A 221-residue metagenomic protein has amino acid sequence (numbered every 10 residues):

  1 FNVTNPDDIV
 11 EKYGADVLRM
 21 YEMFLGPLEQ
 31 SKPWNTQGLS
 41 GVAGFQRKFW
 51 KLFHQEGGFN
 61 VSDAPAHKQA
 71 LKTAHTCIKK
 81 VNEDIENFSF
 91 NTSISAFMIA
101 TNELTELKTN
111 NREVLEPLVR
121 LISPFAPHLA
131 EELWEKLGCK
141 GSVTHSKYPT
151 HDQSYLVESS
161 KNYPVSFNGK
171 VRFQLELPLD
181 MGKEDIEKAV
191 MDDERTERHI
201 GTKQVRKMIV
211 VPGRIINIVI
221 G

Functional and structural regions predicted by a protein language model:
F1, E176-P178, I220: Short clusters of small/polar residues that mark proteolytic maturation junctions
F1-T4, Y13, M181: Short coil/turn linker and secondary-structure boundary residues
N2-V3, L156-E158, I200-T202: Short solvent-exposed loop/turn micro-motifs enriched in small/polar/acidic residues
P6-E176, I209-I215: Helix-rich, typically C-terminal accessory recognition domains appended to large enzymatic cores
D180-I200: A short, contiguous, amphipathic alpha-helix enriched in charged residues
R198-G221: Cysteine/selenocysteine-centered motifs that mediate thiol-based redox chemistry or coordinate metal-sulfur cofactors
